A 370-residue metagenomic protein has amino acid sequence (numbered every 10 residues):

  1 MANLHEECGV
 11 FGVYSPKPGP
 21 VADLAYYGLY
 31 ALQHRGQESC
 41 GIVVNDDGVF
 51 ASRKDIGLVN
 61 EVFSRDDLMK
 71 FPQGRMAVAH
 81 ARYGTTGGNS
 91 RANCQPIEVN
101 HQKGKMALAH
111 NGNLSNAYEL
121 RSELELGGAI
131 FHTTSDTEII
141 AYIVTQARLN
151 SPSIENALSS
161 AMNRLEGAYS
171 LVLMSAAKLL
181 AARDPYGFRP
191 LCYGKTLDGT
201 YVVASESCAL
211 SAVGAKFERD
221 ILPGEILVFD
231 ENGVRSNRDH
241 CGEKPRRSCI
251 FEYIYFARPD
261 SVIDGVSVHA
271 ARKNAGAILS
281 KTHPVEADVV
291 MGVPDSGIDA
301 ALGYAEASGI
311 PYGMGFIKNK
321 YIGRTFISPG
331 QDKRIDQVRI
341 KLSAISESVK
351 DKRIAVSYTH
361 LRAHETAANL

Functional and structural regions predicted by a protein language model:
M1-P223, V228-A287, V293: Conserved short alpha-helical segments that host acidic/polar catalytic motifs at enzyme active sites
L108, V356-S357: Residue-level marker for buried hydrophobic side chains located in beta-strands that build the well-ordered beta-sheet
I139, G297-I298, K318-I322: Short acidic loop-to-helix transition motifs that present clustered carboxylates
A277-G309, G313: Extended, highly charged accessory segments
G309-A355: Short, glycine/charge-rich flexible loops or terminal/linker lids adjacent to PRPP-binding catalytic cores
T359-T366: Conserved small/polar residues in nucleotide/adenosyl-binding loops
L370: Cytosolic catalytic cores of cyclic-nucleotide second-messenger enzymes
